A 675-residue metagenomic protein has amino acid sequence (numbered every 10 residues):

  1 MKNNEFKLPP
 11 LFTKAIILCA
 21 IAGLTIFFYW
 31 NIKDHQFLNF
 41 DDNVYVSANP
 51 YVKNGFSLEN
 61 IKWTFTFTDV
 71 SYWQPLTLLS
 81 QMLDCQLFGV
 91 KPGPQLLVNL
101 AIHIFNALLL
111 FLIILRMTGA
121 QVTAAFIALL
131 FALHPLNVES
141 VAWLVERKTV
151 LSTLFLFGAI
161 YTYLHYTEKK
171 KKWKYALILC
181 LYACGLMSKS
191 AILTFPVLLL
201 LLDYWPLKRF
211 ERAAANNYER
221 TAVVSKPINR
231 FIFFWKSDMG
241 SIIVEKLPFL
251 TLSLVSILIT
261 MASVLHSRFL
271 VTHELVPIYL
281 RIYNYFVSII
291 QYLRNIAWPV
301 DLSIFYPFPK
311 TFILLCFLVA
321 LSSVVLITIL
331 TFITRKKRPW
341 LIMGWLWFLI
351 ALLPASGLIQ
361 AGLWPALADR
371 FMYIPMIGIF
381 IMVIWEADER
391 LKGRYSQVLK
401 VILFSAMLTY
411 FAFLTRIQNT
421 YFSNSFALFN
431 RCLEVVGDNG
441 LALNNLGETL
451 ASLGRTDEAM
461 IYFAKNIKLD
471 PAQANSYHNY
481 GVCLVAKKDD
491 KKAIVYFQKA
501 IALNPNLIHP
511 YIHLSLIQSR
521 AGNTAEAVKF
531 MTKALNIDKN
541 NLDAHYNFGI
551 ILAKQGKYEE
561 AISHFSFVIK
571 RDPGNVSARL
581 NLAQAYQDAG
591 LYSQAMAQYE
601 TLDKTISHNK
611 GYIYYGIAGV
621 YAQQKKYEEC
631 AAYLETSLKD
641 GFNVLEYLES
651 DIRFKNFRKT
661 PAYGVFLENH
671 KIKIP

Functional and structural regions predicted by a protein language model:
K2-A486, Y496, A502, N506-H513 (+1 more regions): Polytopic membrane enzymes that build or remodel cell-surface glycoconjugates and lipids
C432, K465-N466, K499-A500, K533-A534 (+3 more regions): Canonical positions in the second alpha-helix
V435, L469, L503, I537 (+3 more regions): Structural marker of alpha-solenoid helical repeat scaffolds
L443-L453, Y462, S476-K487, Y496 (+10 more regions): TPR/Sel1-like alpha-solenoid repeat signature
A553-G556, S566, K570-P675: Alpha-helical protein-protein interaction modules
